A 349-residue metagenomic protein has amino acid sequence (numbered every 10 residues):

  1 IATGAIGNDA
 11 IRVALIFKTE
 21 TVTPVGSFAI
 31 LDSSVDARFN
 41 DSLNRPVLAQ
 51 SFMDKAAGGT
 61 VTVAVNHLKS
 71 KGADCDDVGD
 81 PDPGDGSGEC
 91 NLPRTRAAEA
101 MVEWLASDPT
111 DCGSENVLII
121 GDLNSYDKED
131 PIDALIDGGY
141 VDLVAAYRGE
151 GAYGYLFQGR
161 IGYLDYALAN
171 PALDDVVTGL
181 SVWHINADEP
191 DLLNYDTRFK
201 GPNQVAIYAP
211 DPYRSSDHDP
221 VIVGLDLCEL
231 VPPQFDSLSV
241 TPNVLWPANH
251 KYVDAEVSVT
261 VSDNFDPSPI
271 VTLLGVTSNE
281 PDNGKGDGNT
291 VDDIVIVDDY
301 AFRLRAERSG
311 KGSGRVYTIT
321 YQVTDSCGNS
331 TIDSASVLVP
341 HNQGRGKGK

Functional and structural regions predicted by a protein language model:
I1-E229: Divalent cation-coordinating acidic motifs and surrounding scaffolds that mediate Ca2+/Mg2+/Mn2+/Zn2+-dependent binding
E229-K349: Proline-threonine-serine-rich low-complexity tracts
